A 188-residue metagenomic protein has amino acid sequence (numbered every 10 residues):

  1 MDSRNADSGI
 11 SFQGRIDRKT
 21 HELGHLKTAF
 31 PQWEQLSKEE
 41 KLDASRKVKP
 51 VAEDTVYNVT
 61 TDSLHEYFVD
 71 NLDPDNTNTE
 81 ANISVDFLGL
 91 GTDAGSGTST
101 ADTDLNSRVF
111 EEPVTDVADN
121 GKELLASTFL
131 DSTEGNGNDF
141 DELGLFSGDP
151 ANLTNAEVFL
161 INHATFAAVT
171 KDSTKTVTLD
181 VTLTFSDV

Functional and structural regions predicted by a protein language model:
M1-D141, G148-V188: Small cysteine-rich, disulfide-bonded extracellular modules of the LU/uPAR three-finger superfamily and closely related
